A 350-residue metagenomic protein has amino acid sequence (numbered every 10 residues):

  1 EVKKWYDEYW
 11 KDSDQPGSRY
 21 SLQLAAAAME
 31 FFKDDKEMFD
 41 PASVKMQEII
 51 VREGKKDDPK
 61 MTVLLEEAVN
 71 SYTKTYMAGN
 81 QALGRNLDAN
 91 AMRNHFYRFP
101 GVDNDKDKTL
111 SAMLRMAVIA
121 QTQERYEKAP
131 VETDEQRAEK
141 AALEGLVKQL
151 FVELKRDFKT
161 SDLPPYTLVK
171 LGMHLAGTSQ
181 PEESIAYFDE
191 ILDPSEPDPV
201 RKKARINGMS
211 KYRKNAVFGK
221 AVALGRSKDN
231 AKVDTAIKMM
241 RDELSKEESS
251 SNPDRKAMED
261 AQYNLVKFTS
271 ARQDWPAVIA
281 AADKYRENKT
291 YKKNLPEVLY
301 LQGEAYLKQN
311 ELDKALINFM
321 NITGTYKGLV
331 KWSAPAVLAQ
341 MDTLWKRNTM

Functional and structural regions predicted by a protein language model:
E1-M350: Acidic, polar-rich low-complexity tracts and alpha-helical solenoid repeat scaffolds
